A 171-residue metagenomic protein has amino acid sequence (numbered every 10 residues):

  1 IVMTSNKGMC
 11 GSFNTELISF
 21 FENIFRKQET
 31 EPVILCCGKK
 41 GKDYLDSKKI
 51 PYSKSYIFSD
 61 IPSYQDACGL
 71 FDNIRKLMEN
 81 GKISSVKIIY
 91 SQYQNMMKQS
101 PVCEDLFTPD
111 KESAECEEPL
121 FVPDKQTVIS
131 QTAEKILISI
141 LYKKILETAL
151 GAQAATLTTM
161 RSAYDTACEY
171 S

Functional and structural regions predicted by a protein language model:
I1-S171: C-terminal beta-strand-loop-alpha-helix "lid" module of Rossmann-like NAD(P)-dependent dehydrogenases
